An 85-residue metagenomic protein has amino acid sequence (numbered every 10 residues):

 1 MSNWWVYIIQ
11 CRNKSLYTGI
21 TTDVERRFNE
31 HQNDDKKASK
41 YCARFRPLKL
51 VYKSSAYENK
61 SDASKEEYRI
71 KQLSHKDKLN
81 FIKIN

Functional and structural regions predicted by a protein language model:
M1-K36, R46-S54, E58-K71, H75 (+1 more regions): GIY-YIG nuclease catalytic motif and its immediate N-terminal context
K40-A43: Short secondary-structure boundary/capping segments
